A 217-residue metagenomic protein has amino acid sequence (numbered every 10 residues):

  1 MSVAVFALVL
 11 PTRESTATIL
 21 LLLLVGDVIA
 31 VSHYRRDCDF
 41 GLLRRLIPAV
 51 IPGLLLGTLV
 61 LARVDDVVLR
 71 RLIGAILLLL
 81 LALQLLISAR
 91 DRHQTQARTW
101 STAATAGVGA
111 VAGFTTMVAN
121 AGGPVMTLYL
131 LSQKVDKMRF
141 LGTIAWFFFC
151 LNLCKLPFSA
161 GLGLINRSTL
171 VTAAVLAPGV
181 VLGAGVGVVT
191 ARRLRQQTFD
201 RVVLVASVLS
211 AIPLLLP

Functional and structural regions predicted by a protein language model:
M1-V9, Q94-I144, L151: Selected transmembrane alpha-helices and immediately adjacent juxtamembrane segments of polytopic inner-membrane
F6-L24, V67-L77, A110-N120, S168-G179: Structural signature of hydrophobic alpha-helical transmembrane segments
L8, A62, S132-Q133, R192 (+1 more regions): Transmembrane helix-loop junction
R13, G41, V67-R70, M138 (+1 more regions): Residues that define the loop-to-transmembrane-helix transition and helix capping in multi-pass membrane transporters
S15, L56-A62, R70, V111-A121 (+2 more regions): Hydrophobic alpha-helical transmembrane segments in multi-pass integral membrane proteins
T18-D66, L153-Q196: Selective hydrophobic functional segments
L21-V25, P48, P52-L56, L72-A82 (+6 more regions): Lipid-exposed faces of alpha-helical membrane segments in multi-pass integral membrane proteins
D27-D37, T58, L72-R98, V188-V189 (+1 more regions): Transmembrane helix exit motif
